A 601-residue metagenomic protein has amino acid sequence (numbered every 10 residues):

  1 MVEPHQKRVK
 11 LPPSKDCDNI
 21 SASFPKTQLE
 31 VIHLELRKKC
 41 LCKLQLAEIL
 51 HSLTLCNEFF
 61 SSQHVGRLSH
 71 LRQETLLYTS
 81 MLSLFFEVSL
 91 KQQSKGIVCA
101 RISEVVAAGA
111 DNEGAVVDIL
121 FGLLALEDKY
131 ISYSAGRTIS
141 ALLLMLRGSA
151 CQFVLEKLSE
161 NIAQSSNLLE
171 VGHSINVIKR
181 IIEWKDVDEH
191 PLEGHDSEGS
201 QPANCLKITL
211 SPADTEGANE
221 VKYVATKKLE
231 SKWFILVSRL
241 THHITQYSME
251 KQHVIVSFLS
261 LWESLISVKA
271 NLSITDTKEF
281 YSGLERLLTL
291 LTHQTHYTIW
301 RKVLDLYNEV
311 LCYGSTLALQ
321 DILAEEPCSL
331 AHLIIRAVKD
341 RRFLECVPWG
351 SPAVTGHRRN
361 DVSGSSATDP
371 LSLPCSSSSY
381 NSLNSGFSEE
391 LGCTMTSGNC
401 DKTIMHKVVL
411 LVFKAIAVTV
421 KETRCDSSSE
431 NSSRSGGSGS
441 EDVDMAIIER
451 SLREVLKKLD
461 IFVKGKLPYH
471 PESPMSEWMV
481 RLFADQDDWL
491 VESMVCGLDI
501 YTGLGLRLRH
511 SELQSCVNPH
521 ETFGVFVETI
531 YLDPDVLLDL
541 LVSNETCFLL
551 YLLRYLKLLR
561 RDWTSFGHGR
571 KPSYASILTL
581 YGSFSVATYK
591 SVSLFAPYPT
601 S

Functional and structural regions predicted by a protein language model:
M1-K95, A107: N-terminal alpha-helical scaffolding segments that mark the starts of alpha-solenoid/helical-repeat architectures
F24, Q28, L41, Q45-L55 (+11 more regions): Structural marker for long, regular alpha helices in very large eukaryotic proteins
I119-F121, D533-L540: Short interface patches used for recognition in eukaryotic signaling and trafficking proteins
L143, L311, T502, R560-W563 (+2 more regions): Eukaryotic basic, amphipathic alpha-helical target segments in cytosolic regions
K302, Y574-S601: Eukaryote-biased recognition of C-terminal alpha-helical segments
V536-L549, L558-T579: Short linear, low-complexity motifs centered on an aromatic residue
